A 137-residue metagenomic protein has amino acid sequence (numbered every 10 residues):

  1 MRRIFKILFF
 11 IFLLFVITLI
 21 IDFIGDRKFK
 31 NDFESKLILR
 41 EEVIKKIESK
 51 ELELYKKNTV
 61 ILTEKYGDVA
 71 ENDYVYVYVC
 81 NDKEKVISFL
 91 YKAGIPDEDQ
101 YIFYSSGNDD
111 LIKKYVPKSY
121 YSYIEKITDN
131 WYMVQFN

Functional and structural regions predicted by a protein language model:
M1-L14: N-terminal Sec-pathway targeting helices
R2, V60-I61, S122: Hydrophobic transmembrane signal anchors and adjacent membrane-proximal interface regions, especially in viral
R3, K45, K113-K114: Polar/charged alpha-helical tracts
I4-F5, E42, G94: Small/flexible residues
K6, E53-Y55, P96-Y101: Generic detector of short, locally flexible boundary/turn motifs and exposed helical patches
L13-V16, I102: Long, hydrophilic "mature protein body" segments
F15-E84: N-terminal export/targeting and maturation segments
E64-N137: Extracytoplasmic electrostatic interaction patches
